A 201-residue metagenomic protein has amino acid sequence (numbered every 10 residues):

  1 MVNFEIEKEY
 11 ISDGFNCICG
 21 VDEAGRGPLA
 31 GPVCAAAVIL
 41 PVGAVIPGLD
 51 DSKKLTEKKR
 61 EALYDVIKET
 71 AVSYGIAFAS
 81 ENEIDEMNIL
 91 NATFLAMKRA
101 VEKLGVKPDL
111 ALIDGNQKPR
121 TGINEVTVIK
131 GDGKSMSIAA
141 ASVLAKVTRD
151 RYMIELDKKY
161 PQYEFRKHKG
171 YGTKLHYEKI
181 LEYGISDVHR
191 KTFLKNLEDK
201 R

Functional and structural regions predicted by a protein language model:
M1-R201: RNase H-like, Mg2+-dependent phosphodiesterase core, and more generally RNA phosphate-backbone-engaging helix-loop
